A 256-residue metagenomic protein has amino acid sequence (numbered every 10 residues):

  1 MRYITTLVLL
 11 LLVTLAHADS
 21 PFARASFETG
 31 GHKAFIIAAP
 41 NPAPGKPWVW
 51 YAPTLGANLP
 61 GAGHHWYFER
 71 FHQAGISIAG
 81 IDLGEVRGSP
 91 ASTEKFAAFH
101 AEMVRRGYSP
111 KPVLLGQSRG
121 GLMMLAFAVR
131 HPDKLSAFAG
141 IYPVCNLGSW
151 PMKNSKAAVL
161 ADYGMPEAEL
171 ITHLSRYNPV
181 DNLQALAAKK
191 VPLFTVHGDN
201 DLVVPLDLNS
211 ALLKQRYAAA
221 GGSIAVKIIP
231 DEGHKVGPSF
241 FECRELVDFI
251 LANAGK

Functional and structural regions predicted by a protein language model:
A16-P44, S155-D162: A domain-start/cap signature at the N-terminus of enzymes
I37, V203, D207-K256: C-terminal catalytic histidine-bearing segment of alpha/beta-hydrolase fold enzymes
A38-P40, S149-A211, Q215-A218: The feature captures the conserved acid-bearing segment of alpha/beta-hydrolase catalytic domains
G45-T54: Short beta-strand element of the alpha/beta-hydrolase
P60-A79: Short amphipathic alpha-helix adjacent to the substrate-entry channel of hydrolases
R87-G107: Alpha/beta-hydrolase active-site loop
V104-V159: Primarily recognizes the serine-hydrolase "nucleophile elbow" in alpha/beta-hydrolase and SGNH/GDSL folds
